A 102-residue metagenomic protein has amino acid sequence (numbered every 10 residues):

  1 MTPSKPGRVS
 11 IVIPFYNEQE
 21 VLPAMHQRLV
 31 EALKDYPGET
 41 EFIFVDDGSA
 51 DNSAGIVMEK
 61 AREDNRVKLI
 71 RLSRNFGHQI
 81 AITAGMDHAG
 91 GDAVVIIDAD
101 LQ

Functional and structural regions predicted by a protein language model:
M1-Q102: Structured catalytic core of nucleotide-sugar glycosyltransferases
